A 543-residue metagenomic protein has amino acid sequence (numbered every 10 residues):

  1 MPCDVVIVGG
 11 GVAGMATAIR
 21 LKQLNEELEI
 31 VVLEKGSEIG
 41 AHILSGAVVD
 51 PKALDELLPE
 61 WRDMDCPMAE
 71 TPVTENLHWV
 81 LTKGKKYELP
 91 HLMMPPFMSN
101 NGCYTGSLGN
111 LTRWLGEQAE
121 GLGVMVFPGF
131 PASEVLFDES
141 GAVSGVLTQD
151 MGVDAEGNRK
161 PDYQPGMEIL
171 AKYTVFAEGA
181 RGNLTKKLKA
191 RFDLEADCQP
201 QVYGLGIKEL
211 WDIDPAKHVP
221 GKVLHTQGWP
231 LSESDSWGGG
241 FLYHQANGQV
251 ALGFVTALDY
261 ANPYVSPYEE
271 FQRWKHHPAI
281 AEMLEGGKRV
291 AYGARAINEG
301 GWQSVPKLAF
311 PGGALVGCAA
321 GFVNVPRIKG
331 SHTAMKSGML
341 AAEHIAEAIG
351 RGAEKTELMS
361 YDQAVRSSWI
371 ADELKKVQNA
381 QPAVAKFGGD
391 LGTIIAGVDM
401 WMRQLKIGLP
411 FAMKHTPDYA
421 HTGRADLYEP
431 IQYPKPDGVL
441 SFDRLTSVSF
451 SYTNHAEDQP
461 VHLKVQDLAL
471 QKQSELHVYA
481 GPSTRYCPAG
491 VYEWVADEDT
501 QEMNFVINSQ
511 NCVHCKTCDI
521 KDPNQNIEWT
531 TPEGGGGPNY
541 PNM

Functional and structural regions predicted by a protein language model:
C3-V31: N-terminal Rossmann-like FAD-binding beta1-loop-alpha1 element of flavoenzymes
G11-V12, E38, C512-V513: Residue-level detector of alpha-helix initiation sites
K35-K85: N-terminal FAD cofactor-binding segment of flavoenzymes
G109, R113-W114, Q118-E282, L340 (+1 more regions): Predominantly flavin-linked oxidoreductase catalytic cores and closely associated redox partners
A294-V325, S447-D458, Q471-Y486, E493: FAD-binding beta-loop-beta segment adjacent to the flavin cofactor pocket
G321-R327, M339, E343-G388, Q501 (+2 more regions): Active-site-proximal substrate-binding core of FAD-dependent oxidoreductases
V384-V439: C-terminal auxiliary extensions adjacent to catalytic cores
H477-Q510, K516-N539: Iron-sulfur cluster-binding cysteine motifs and their immediate structural context in ferredoxin-like electron-transfer
